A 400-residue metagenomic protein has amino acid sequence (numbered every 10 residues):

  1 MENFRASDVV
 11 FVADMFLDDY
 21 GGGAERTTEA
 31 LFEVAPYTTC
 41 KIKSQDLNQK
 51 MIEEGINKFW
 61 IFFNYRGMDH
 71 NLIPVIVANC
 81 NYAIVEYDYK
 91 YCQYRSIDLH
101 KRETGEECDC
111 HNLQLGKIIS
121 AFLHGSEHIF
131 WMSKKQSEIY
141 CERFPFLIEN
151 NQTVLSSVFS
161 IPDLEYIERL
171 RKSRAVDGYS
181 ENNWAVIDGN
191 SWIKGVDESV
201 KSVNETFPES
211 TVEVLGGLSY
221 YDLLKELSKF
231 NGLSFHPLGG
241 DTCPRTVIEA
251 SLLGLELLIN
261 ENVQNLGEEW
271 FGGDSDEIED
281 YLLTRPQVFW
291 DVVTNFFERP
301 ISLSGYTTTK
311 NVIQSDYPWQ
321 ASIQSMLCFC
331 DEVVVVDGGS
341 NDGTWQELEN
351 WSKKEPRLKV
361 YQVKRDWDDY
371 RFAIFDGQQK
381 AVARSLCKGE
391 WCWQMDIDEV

Functional and structural regions predicted by a protein language model:
M1-G67, N71, C92, L258-D280: N-terminal pre-catalytic "stem/leader" segment of glycosyltransferase-like enzymes
V85-K117, W270: Acceptor-binding helix/loop patch of EC 2.4 sugar-transfer enzymes, predominantly nucleotide-sugar-dependent
G105-I129, Q136-E138: Membrane-proximal helix-turn-helix segments that form the acceptor-binding/catalytic region of lipid-linked
H124-K172: Donor nucleotide-sugar binding/catalytic pocket of nucleotide-sugar-dependent glycosyltransferases
S157-D222: Conserved catalytic-core segment of nucleotide-activated headgroup transferases in glycan assembly
S234-R299: Catalytic binding pocket for nucleotide-activated donors in carbohydrate/polymer assembly enzymes
L303-K310, D316-A321, N341-Q394: Active-site-proximal specificity loops/subdomain of glycosyltransferases
A321-V335, S340: Short, acidic, metal-binding catalytic loop of nucleotide-sugar glycosyltransferases
